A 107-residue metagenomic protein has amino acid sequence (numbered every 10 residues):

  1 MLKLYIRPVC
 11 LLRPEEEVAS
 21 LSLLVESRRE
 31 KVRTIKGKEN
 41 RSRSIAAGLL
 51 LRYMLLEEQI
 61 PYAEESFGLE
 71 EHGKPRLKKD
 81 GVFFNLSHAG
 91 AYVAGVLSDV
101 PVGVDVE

Functional and structural regions predicted by a protein language model:
M1-E107: Core catalytic alpha/beta fold that binds nucleotide/phospho-ligands
